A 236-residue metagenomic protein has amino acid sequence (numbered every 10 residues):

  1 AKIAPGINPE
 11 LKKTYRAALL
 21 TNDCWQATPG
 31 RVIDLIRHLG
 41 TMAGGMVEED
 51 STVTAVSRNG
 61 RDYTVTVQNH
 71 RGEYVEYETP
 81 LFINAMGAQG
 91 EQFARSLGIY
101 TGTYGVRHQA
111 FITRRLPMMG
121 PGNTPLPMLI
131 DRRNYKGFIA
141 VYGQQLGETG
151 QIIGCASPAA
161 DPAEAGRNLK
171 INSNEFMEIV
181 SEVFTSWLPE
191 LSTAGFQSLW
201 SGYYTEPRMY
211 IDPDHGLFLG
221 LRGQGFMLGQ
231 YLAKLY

Functional and structural regions predicted by a protein language model:
A1-G44, E48-E49, A55-R61, V67: Flavin (FAD/FMN) cofactor-binding and adjacent substrate-gating region of FAD-dependent oxidoreductase domains
P5, V53-T54, L199-Y204: Short, solvent-exposed loop/turn elements at beta->coil junctions and helix N-caps that rim active or binding pockets
A18-H38, G87-Q89, N172-V183, L221 (+2 more regions): Mid-domain beta-loop-alpha active-site segment that forms a flexible, acidic cofactor/metal-binding surface
E48, I83, G216-F218: Hydrophobic/aromatic beta-strand patches that form the interior of the parallel beta-sheet core in alpha/beta enzyme
D50-S51, A156-P158, W200-S201, L221: Short, well-ordered beta-to-alpha junction loops that form the rim of enzyme active sites and present histidine/acidic
V56-C155, A159-N174, E178-E182, W187-A194: Flavin-dependent oxidoreductases
S181-Y236: C-terminal catalytic lobe of FAD-dependent flavoproteins
